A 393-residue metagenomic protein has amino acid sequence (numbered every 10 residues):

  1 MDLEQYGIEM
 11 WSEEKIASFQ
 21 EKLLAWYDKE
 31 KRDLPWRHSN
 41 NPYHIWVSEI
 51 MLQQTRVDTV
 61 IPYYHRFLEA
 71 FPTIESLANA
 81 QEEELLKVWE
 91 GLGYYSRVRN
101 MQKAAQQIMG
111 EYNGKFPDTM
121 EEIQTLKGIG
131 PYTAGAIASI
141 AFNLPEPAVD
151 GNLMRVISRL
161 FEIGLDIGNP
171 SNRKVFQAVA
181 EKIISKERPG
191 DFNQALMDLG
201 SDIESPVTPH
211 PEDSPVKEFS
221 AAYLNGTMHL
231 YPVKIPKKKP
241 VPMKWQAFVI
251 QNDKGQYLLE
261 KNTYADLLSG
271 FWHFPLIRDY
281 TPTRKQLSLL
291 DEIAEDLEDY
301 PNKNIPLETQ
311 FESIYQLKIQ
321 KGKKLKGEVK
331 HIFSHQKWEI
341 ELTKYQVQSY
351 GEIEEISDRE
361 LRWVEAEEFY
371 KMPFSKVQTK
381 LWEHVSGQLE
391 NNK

Functional and structural regions predicted by a protein language model:
M1-K31, S201-K393: Intrinsically disordered, low-complexity, charged terminal extensions of DNA damage-control enzymes
D2-E14, W26-E212, V216-F219, L224 (+1 more regions): Catalytic cores of DNA base-excision repair glycosylases
